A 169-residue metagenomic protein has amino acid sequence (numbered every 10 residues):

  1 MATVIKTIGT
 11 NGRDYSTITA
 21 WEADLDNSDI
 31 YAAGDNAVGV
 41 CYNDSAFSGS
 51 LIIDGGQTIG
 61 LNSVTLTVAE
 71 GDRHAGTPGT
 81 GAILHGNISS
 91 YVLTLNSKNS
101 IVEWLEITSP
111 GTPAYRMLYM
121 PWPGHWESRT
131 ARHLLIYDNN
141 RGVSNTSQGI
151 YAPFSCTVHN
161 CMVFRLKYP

Functional and structural regions predicted by a protein language model:
M1-T3, G34, L61, S97: Sequence-level motif detector for i,i+2 pairs with an aromatic at +2
T3-C41, A46-S48: Acidic Gly/Asp/Thr-rich repetitive segments characteristic of extracellular carbohydrate-active and adhesion proteins
E22, A37-V40, S63-T65, L105 (+3 more regions): Short Gly/Ser/Thr-biased coil->beta-strand turn/linker motifs that build repetitive extracellular beta-solenoid/fiber
I30-D35, I59-L61, S144-N145: Short helix-terminating capping/connector loops at secondary-structure junctions
A46-T65, R73-E103, T108-W126: Extracellular beta-strand-rich solenoid/capping regions of secreted or surface-exposed proteins that bind or remodel
T67-V68, S97-S109, H125-R141, P153-P169: Right-handed parallel beta-helix
R73, N140-V143: Flexible, glycine-rich phosphate/dinucleotide-binding loops and adjacent beta-alpha linkers at cofactor/substrate
R116, S144-I150: Glycine-centered small-residue motifs that form tight turns and secondary-structure capping sites at repeat-unit
